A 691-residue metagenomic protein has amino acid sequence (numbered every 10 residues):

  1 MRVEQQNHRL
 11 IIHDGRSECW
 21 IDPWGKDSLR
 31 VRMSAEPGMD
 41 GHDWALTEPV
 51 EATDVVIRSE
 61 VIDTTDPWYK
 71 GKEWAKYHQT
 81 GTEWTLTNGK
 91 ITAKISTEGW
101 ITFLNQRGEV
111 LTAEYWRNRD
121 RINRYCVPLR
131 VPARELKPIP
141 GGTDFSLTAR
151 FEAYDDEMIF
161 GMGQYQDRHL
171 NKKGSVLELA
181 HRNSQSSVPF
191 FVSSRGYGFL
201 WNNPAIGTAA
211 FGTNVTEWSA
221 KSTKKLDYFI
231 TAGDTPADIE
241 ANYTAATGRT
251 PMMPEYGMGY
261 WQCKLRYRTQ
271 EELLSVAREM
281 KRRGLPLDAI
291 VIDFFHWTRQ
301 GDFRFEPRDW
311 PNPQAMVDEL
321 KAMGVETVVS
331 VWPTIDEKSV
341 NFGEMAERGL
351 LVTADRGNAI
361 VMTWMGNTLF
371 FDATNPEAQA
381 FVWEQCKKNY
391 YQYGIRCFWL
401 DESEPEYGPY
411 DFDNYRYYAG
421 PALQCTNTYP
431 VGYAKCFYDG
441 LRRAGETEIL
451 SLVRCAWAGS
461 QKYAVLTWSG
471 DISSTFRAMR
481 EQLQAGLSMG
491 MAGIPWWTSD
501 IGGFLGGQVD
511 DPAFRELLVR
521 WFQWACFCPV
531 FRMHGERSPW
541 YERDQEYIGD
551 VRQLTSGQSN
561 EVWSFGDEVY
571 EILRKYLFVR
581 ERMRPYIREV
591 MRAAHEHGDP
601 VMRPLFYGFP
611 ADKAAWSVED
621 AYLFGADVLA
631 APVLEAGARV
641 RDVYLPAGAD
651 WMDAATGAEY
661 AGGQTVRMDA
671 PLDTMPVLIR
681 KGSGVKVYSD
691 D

Functional and structural regions predicted by a protein language model:
M1-G257, C263-L265, E272-R278, A289 (+7 more regions): N-terminal accessory segment at the very beginning of proteins
R9, S28, E83-T85, T92 (+23 more regions): Beta-sheet entry/capping signal
T112, F294-W297, R304-T363, N414-I449 (+6 more regions): Active-site-proximal helices and loops of the catalytic beta/alpha 8
D227-A232, G257-Q270, W297-P311, T363-Q385 (+4 more regions): The substrate-binding groove and active-site-proximal loops of carbohydrate-active enzymes, especially glycoside
T250-M253, K281-A289, P311-V328, T353 (+8 more regions): Secondary-structure transition/capping motifs at alpha-helix termini and the adjoining loop/turn into the next element
P251-Y415: Aromatic-lined carbohydrate-binding/catalytic grooves of carbohydrate-active enzymes
M258-K264, I292, V325-K338, F398-L400 (+2 more regions): Aromatic-lined carbohydrate-recognition surfaces of secreted/lumenal glycan-active proteins
Y438-I449, A456-W468, M489-S499, F504-D691: Catalytic core of carbohydrate-active enzymes
